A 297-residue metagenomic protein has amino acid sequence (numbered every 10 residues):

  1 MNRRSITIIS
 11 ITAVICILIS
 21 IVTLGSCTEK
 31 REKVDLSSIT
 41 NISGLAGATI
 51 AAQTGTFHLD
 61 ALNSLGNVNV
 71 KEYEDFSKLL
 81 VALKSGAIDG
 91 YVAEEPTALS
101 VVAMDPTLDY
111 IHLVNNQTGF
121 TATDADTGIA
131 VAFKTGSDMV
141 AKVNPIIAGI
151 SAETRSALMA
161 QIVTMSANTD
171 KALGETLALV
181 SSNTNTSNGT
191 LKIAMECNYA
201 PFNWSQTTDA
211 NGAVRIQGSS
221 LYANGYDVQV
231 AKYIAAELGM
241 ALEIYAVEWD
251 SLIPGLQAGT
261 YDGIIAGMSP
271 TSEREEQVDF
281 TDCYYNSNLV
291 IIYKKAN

Functional and structural regions predicted by a protein language model:
I6-L18: Sec-dependent N-terminal signal peptides
V22-S26: C-terminal motif of bacterial Sec signal peptides marking the signal peptidase cleavage site
T28, T54-F57, T121-A172, V228-E237 (+1 more regions): Extended ligand-binding regions for polar small-molecule ligands
T28-L45, E95-D126, F133, A236 (+1 more regions): Acidic, polar ligand-binding/catalytic clefts
V34-I42, I162-G189: Bacterial Sec-exported substrate-binding components of ABC uptake systems
T40-S43, T56-S64, S77-S85, P96-A103 (+8 more regions): Solvent-exposed, polar/charged alpha-helical surfaces in well-ordered, non-transmembrane soluble domains, broadly
G47-A52, S64-S85, E94, N188-M268 (+1 more regions): Extracytoplasmic small-molecule ligand-binding "clamshell" domains of the periplasmic binding protein/Venus flytrap
I88, I129-A132, P145, I216-N224: Second-shell loop/turn segments in exported
